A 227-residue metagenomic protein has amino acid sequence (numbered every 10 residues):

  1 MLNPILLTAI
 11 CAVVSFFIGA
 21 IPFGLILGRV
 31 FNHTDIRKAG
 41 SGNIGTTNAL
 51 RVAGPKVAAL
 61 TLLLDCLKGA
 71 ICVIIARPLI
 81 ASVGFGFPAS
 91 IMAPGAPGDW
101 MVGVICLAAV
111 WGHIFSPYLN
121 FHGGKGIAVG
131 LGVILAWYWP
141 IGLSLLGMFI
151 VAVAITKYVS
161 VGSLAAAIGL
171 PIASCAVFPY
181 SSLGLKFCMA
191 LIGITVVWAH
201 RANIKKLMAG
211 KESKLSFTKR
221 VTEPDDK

Functional and structural regions predicted by a protein language model:
M1-I10, I74-V104, L135-I141, C175-C188: Helix-coil boundary and interhelical linker segments in multi-pass alpha-helical membrane proteins
L2, I18, F23-V73, I114-I127 (+2 more regions): Interhelical loop and helix-boundary elements at the membrane-water interface of polytopic inner-membrane proteins
A12, F16, T61-D65, G69 (+7 more regions): Alpha-helical transmembrane segments of multi-pass membrane proteins, especially transporters and channels
S15-I18, R77, A108-H113, F149-V153 (+2 more regions): Alpha-helical transmembrane segments of multi-pass membrane proteins
L50-P55, A76-I80, A108, K125-T156 (+1 more regions): Interfacial segments of multi-pass membrane proteins
H122, L146-I150, S182-M189, K206-S213: A cytosolic-side transmembrane-helix exit/cap motif
G130, V177-F178, L185-K186, A190-W198 (+2 more regions): Long C-terminal subdomains/extensions of small-metabolite kinases
L143, V159-A166, Y180-I192: Loop-to-transmembrane alpha-helix initiation sites
